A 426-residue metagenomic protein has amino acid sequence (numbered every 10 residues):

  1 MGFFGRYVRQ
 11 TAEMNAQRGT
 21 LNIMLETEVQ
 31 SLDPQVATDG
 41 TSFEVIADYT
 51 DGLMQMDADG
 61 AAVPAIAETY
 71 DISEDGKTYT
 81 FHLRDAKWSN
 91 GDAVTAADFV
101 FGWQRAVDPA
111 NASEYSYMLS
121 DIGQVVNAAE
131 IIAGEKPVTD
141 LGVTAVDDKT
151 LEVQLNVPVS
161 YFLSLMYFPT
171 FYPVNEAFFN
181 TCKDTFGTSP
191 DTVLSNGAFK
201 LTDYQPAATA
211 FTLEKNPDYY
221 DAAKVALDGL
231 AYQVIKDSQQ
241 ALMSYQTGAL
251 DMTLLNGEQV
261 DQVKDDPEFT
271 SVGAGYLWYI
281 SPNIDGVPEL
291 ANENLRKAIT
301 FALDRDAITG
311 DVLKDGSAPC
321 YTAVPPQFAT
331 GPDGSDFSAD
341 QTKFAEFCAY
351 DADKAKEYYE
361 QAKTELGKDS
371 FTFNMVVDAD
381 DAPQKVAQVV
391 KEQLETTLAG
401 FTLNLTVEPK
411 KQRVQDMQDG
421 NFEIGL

Functional and structural regions predicted by a protein language model:
M24-E74, L194: N-terminal lobe/hinge region of extracytoplasmic solute-binding protein
E68-M118, E152, E289-A291: Aromatic- and charge-enriched surface segment that lines or borders ligand/interaction sites
A96-G102, D148-Q154, A198, L227-G229 (+2 more regions): Alpha-helical secondary-structure segments
D98-V100, E114-A177: Surface-exposed binding/hinge segments that line and control ligand-binding clefts or catalytic entry sites
K149, L155-V225, G229, Q239: Gly/Pro-rich hinge or "lid" segments in bacterial periplasmic/extracellular proteins
P206-A208, E360-L426: Ligand/substrate-recognition segments at binding pockets and active sites
P217-V263: Ligand-site clamp/hinge motif
P319-Q361, D380-Q384: Structural transition elements
